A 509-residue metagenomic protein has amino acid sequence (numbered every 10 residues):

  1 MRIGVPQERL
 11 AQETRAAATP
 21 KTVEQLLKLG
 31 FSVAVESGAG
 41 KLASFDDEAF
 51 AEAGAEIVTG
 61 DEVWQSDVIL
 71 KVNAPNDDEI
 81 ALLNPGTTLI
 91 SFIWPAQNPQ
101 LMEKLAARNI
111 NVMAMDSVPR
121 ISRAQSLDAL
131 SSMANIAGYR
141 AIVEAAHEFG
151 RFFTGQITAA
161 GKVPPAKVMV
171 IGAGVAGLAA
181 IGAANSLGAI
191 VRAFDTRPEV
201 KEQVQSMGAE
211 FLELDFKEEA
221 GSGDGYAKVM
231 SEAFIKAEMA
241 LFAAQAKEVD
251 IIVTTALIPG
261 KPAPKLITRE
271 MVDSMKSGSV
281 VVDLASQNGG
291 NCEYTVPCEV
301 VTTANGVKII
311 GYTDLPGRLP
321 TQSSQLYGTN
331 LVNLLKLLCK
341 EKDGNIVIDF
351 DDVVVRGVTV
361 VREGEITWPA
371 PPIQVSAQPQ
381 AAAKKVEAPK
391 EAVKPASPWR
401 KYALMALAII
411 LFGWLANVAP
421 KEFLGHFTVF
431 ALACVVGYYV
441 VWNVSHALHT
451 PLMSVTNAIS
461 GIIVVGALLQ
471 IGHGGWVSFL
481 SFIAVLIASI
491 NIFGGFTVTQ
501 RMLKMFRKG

Functional and structural regions predicted by a protein language model:
R2-A107, A114-E144, E148-P164, L178 (+3 more regions): Structural/interface elements that position substrates and couple domains in central-metabolism enzymes
P6-F45, T154-Q245, V393-P395, G413-A416: Glycine-rich phosphate/diphosphate-binding loop of Rossmann-like nucleotide-binding domains
G54-V63, A74-P75, S222-I252, A256-R269 (+1 more regions): A structured beta-alpha segment of the ubiquitous adenosine-cofactor-binding alpha/beta core
A96-S122, K261-D314: Rossmann-fold NAD(P)-binding glycine/threonine-rich loop
D116-V118, S122-A160, P165, C292-Q374 (+2 more regions): Adenosine-phosphate binding glycine-rich loop
M239, E387-F412: Membrane-water interface at loop-to-transmembrane-helix junctions
K421-A433, S454-V455, S478, F482-V485: Structural signature of hydrophobic alpha-helical transmembrane segments
A458-L468: Small-residue-rich segments of transmembrane alpha-helices in multi-pass membrane proteins, especially helix faces
